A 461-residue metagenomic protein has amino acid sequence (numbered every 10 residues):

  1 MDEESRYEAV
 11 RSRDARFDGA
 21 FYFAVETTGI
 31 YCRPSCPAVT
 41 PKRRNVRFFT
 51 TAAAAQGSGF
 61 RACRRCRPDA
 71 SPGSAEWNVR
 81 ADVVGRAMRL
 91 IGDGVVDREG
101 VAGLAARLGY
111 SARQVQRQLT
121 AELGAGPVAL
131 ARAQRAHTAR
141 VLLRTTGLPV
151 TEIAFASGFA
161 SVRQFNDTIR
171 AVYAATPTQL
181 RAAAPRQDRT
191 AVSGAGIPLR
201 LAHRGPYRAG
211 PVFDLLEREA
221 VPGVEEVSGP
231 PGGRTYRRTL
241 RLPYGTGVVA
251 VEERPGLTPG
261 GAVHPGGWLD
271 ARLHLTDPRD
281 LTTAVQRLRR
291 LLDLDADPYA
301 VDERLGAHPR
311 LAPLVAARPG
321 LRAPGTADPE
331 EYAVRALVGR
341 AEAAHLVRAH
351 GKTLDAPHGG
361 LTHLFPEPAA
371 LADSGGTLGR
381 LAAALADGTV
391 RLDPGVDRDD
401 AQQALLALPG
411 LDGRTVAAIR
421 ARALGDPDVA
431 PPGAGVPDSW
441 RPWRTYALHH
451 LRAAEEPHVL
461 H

Functional and structural regions predicted by a protein language model:
M1-H461: HhH-family (HhH-GPD) DNA N-glycosylase catalytic core used in base-excision repair
